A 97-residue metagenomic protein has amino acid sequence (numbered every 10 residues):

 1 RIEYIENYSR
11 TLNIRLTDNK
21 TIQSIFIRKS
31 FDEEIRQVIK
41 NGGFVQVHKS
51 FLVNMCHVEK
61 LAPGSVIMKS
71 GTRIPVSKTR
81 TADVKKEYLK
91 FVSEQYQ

Functional and structural regions predicted by a protein language model:
R1-K69, P75: Conserved binding/recognition cores within well-folded domains
D18-Q23, V45, M68-S70, R80-Q97: Eukaryotic intrinsically disordered, low-complexity regulatory linkers and tails enriched in Ser/Thr/Pro
